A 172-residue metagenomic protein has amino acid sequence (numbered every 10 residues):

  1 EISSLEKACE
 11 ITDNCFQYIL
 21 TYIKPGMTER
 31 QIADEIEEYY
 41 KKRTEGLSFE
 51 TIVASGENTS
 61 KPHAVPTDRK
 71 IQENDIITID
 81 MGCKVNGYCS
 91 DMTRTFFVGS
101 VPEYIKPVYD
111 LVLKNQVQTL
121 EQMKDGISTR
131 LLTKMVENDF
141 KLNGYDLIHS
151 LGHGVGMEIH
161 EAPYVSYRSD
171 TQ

Functional and structural regions predicted by a protein language model:
E1-Q172: Active-site neighborhoods and metal-handling regions in enzymes and metal-associated proteins
